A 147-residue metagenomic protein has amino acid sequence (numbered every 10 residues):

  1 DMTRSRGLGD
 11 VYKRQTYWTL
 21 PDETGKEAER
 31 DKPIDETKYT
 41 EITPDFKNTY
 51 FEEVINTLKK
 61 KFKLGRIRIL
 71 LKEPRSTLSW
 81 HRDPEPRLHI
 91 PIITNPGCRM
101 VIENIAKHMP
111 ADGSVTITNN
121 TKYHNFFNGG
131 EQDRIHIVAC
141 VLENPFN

Functional and structural regions predicted by a protein language model:
D1-Y12: Single conserved hydrophobic/aromatic residue that forms the stacking wall/gate of nucleotide- or nucleobase-binding
D10-K60: Hot-dog-fold acyl-thioester-processing enzymes
E52-P74: A short glycine-rich, His/Asp/Glu-containing loop-to-beta-strand
G65, P84-P86, D133: Residues that flank catalytic or metal-binding motifs in active/ligand-binding sites
L71, R82-C98: Short, conserved beta-strand element in jelly-roll/cupin
L78-H81, C98-M100, M109, T118-G130: Short beta-strand His + acidic residue motifs that chelate non-heme Fe in jelly-roll/DSBH and cupin folds
L88-P91, V115-I117, E131-N147: A short hydrophobic beta-strand segment most commonly corresponding to one strand of the jelly-roll/cupin
P91-A111: A short beta-strand-loop-beta hairpin characteristic of the jelly-roll/cupin
